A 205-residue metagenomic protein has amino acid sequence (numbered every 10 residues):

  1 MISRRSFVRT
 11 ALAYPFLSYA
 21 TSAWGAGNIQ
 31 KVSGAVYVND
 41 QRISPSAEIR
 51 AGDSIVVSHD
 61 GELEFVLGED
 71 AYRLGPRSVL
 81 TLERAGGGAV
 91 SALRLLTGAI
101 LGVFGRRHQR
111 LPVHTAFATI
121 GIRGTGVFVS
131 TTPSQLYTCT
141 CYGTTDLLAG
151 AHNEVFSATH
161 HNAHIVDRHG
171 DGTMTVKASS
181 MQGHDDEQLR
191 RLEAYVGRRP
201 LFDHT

Functional and structural regions predicted by a protein language model:
F7, A11-L12, S18-A51, S58-E62 (+1 more regions): Flexible, surface-exposed loop/linker segments and immediately adjacent secondary-structure boundaries
